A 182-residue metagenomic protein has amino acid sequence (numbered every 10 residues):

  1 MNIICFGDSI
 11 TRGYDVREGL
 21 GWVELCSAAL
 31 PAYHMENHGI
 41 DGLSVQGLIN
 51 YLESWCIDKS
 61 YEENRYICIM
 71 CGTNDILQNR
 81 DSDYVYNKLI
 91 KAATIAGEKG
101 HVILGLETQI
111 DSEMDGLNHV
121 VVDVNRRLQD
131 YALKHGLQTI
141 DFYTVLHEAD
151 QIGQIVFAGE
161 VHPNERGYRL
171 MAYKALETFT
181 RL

Functional and structural regions predicted by a protein language model:
M1-Q46, Y51-E63: Serine-esterase "nucleophile elbow" of acetyl-processing enzymes
Y51-L182: Alpha-helical cap/lid subdomain in secreted, periplasmic, or secretory-pathway luminal O-acyl-processing enzymes
